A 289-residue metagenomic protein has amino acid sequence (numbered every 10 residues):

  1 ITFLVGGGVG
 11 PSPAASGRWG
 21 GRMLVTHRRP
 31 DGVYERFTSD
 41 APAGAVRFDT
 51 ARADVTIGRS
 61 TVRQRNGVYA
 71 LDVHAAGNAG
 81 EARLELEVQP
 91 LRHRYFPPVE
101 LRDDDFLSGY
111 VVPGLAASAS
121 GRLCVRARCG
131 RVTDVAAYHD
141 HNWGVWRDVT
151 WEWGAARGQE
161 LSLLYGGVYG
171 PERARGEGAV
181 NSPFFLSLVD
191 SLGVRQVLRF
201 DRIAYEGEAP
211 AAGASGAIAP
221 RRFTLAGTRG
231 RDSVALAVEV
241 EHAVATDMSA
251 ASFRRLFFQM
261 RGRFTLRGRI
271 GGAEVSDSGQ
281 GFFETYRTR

Functional and structural regions predicted by a protein language model:
I1-R289: Structured soluble/peripheral alpha/beta segments that form catalytic or ligand/cofactor-binding pockets
